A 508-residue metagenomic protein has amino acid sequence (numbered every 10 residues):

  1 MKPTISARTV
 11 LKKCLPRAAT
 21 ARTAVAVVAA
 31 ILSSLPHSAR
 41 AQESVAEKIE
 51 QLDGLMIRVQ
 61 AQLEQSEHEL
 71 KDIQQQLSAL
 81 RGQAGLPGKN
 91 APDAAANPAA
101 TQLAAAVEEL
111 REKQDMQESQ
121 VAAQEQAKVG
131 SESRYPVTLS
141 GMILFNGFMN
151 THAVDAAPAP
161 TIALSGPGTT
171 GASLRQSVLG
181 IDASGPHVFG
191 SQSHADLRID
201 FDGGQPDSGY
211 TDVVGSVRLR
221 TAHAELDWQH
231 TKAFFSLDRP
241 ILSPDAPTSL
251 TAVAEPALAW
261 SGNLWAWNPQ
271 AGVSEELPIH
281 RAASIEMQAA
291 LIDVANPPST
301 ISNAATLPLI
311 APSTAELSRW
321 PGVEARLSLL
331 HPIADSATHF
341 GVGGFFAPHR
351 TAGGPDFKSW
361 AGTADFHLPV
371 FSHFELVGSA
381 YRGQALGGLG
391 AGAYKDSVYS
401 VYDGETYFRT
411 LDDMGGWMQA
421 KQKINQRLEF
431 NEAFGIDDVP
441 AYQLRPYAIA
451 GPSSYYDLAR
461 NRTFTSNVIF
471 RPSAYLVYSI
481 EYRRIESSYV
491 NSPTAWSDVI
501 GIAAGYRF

Functional and structural regions predicted by a protein language model:
M1-T20: N-terminal secretory signal peptides that target proteins for export/translocation
R22-S34: Bacterial N-terminal signal peptides
L35-A41: Sec/Tat signal peptide C-region and signal peptidase I cleavage site
A41-A156: N-terminal periplasmic/intermembrane-space "pro-region" immediately following the signal or transit peptide
E125-P160, S165-T300, R319-S336, H367-F371 (+2 more regions): Outer membrane beta-barrel
A153-P158, P206-G215, D245-V253, P298-A315 (+5 more regions): Outer-membrane beta-barrel translocator domains and adjoining extracellular loop/strand segments of Gram-negative
S318-W320, A325-L458, R462: Detector for outer-membrane/organellar transmembrane beta-barrel domains, recognizing the amphipathic beta-strand
F470, W496-F508: Outer-membrane beta-barrel "beta-signal"
